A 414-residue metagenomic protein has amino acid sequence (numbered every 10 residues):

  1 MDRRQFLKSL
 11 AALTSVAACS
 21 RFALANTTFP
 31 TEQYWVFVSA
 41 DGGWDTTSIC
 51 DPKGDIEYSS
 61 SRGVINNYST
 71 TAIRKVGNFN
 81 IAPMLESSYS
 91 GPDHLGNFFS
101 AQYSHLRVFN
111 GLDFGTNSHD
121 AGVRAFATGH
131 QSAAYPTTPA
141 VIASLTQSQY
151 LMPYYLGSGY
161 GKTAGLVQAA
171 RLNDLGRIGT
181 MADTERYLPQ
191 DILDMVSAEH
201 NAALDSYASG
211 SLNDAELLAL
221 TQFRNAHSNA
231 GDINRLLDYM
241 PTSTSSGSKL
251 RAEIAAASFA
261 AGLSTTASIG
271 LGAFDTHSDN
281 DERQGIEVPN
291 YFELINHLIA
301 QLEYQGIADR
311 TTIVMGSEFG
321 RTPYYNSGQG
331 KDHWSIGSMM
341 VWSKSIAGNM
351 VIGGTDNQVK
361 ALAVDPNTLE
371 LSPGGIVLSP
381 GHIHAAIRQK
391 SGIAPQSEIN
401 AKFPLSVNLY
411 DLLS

Functional and structural regions predicted by a protein language model:
D2-S414: Ligand-binding pockets and gating/stacking loops
